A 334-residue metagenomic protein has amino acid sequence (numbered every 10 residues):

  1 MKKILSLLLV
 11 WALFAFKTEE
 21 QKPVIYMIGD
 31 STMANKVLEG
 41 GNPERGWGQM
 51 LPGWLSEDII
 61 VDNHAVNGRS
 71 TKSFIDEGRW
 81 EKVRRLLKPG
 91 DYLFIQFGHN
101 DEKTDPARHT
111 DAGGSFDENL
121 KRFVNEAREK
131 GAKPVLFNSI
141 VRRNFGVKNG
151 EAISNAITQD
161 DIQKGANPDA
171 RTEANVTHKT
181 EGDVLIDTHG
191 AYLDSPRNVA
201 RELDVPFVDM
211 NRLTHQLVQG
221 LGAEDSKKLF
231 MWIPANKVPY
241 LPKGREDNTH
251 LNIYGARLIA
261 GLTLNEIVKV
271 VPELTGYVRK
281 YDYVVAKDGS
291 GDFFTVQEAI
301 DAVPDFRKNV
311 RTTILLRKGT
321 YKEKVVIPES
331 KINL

Functional and structural regions predicted by a protein language model:
M1-Q21: Bacterial Sec-dependent N-terminal signal peptides
T18-A65, E81-L93: Serine-esterase "nucleophile elbow" of acetyl-processing enzymes
I28-T32, N63-R69, I95-N100, F137-V141 (+3 more regions): Active-site-proximal beta-strand/loop segments in catalytic clefts of secreted hydrolases
M33-L38, T71-S73, D292-F294: Short, solvent-exposed loop/turn elements at domain surfaces
E44-G46, T71-K82, Y321: N-terminal post-signal-peptidase region of extra-cytosolic proteins
G78-H250, R257, G261-V268: Alpha-helical cap/lid subdomain in secreted, periplasmic, or secretory-pathway luminal O-acyl-processing enzymes
D282-L315: Acidic Gly/Asp/Thr-rich repetitive segments characteristic of extracellular carbohydrate-active and adhesion proteins
R307-L315, K322-L334: Beta-solenoid repeat scaffold
